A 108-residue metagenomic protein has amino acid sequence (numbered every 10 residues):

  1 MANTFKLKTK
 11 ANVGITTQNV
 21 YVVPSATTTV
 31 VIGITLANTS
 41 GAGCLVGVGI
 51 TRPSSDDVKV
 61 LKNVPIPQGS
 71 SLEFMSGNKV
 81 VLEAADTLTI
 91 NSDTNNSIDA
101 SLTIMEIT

Functional and structural regions predicted by a protein language model:
M1-G33, N91-T108: C-terminal interaction-tip segments
T27, S40-A42, S54-D56, S70 (+3 more regions): Residues that cap or initiate secondary-structure elements
N38-V64, T89-S97: Polar, enzyme-active/binding microenvironments
P53-T87: Intrinsically disordered, low-complexity Pro/Gly/Ser/Thr-rich segments with frequent PxxP/GP/PP motifs and embedded
